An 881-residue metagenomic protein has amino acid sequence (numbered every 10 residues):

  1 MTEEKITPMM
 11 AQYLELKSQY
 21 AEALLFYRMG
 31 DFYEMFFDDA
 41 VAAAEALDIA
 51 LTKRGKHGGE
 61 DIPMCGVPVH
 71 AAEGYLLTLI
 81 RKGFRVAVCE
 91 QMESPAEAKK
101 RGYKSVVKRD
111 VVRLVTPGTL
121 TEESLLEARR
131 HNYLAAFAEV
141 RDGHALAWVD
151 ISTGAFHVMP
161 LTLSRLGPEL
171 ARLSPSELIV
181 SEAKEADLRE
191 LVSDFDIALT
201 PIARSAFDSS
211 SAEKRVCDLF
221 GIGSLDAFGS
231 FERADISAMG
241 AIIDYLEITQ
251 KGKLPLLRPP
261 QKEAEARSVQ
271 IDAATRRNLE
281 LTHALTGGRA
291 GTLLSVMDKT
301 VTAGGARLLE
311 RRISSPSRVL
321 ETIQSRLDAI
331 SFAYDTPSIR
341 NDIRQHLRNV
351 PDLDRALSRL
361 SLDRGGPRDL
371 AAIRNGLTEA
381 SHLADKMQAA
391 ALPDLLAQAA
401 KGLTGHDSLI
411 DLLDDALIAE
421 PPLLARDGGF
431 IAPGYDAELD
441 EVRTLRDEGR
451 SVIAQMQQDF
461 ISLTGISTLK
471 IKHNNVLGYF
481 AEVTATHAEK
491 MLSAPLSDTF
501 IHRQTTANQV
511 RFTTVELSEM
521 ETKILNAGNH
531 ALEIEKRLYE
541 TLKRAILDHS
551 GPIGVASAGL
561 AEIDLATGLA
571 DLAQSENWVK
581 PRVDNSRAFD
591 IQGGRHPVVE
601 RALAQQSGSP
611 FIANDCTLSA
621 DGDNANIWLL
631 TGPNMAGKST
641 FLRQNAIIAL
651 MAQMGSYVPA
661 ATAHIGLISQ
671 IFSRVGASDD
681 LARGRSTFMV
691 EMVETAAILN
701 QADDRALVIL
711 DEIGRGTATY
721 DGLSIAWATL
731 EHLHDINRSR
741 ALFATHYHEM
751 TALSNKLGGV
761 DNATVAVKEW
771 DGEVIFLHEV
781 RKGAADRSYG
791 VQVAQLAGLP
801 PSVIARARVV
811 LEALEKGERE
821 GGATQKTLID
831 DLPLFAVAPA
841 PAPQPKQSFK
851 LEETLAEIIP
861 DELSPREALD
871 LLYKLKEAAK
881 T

Functional and structural regions predicted by a protein language model:
M1-D335, R355-S358, L362, D427 (+1 more regions): Basic, polar low-complexity surface loops/patches
T2-E3, A11-E15, E22, K543 (+6 more regions): Conserved phosphate-binding elements of NTP-dependent enzyme cores
I6-M10, F26, F37, G66-L76 (+33 more regions): Amphipathic alpha-helical transducer elements in NTP-driven molecular machines
F32-K53, A145, A155-H157, P168-E169 (+8 more regions): A conserved P-loop NTPase coupling/switch region
F37-D38, E232, G287, V301 (+8 more regions): ATPase nucleotide-binding head domains, primarily ABC-like/P-loop NTPase cores
K53-C65, F220-F231, E280-T282, L293-M297 (+9 more regions): Short hinge/gating elements
R204-C217, V269-Q270, T275, L281-T286 (+7 more regions): Amphipathic heptad-repeat alpha-helical coiled-coil/stalk segments that mediate oligomerization, filament/stalk
S848-T881: C-terminal tails and terminal domains of large nucleic-acid-associated and other macromolecular-machine proteins
